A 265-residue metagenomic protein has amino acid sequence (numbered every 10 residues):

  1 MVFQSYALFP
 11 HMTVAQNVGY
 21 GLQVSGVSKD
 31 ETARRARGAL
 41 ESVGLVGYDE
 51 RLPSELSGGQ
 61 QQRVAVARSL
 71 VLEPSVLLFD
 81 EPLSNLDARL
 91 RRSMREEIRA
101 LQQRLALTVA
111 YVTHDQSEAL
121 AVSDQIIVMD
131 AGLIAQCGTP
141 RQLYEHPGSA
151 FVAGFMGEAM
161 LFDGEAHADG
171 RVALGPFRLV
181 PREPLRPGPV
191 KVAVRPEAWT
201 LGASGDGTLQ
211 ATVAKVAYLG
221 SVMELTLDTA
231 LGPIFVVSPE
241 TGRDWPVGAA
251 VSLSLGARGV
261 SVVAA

Functional and structural regions predicted by a protein language model:
F3-F151: ABC ATPase nucleotide-binding domains
Q4, F162, M223: Change "...and in nucleic-acid phosphodiester-cleaving endonucleases..." to "...and in nucleic-acid processing enzymes
G21, G47, G58-G59, G132 (+7 more regions): Glycine-centered flexibility sites
E145-H167, A193, G256: C-terminal boundary and immediately downstream tail of ABC-type ATPase nucleotide-binding domains
A159, G170-A265: Non-catalytic connector elements of ABC transporters
